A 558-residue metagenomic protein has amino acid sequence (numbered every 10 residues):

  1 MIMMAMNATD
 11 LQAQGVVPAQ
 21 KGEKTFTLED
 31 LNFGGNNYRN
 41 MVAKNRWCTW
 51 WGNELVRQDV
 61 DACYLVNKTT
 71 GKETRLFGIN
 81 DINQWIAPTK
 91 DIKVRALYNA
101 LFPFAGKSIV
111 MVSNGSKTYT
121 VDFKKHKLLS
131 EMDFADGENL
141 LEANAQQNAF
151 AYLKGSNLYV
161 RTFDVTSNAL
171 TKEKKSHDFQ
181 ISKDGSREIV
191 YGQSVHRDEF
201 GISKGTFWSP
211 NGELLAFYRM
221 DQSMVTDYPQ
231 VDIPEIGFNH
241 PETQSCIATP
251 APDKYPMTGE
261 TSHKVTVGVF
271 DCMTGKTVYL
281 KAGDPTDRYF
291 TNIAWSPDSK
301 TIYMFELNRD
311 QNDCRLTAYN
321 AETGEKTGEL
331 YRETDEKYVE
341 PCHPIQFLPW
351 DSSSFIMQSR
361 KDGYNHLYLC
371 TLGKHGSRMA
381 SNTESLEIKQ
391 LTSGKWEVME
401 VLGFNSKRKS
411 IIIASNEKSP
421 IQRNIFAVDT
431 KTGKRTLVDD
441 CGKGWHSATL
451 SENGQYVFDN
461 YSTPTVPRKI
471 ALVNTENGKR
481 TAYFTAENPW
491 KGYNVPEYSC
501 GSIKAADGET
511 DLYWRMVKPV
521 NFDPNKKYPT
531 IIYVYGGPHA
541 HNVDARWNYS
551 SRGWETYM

Functional and structural regions predicted by a protein language model:
M1-I2, E555: Sec-dependent N-terminal signal peptides
I2-D10: C-terminal segment of classical bacterial N-terminal signal peptides
Q12-S447, Q455-Y456, P464-V466, V473 (+1 more regions): Beta-propeller folds
D227, A294, S299, H446-M558: Serine-hydrolase catalytic core recognition
